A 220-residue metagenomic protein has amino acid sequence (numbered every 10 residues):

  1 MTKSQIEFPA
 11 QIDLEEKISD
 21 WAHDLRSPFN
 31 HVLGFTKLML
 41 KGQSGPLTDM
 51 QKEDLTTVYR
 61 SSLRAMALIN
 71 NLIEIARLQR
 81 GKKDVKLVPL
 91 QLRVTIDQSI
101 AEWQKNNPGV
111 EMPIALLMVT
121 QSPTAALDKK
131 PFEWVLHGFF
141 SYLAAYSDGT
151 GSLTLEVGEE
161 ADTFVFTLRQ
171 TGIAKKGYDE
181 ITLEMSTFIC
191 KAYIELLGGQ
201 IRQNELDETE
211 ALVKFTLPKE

Functional and structural regions predicted by a protein language model:
K52, K86-V88, P113-P123, K130 (+2 more regions): Conserved catalytic submotifs in the C-terminal HATPase_c
R60-A65: Short alpha-helical segment of the dimerization/phosphotransfer core of two-component systems
A76-L87: Helix-loop junction within the histidine kinase core
K86-A101, E133: A conserved beta-strand-to-alpha-helix junction within the catalytic ATP-binding
T150-D162, R169: Short beta-strand/loop element within the Bergerat-fold HATPase_c
F164-F188: Glycine-rich/acidic phosphate-handling loop/turn and adjacent ATP-lid/helix of nucleotide-binding kinase/ATPase domains
